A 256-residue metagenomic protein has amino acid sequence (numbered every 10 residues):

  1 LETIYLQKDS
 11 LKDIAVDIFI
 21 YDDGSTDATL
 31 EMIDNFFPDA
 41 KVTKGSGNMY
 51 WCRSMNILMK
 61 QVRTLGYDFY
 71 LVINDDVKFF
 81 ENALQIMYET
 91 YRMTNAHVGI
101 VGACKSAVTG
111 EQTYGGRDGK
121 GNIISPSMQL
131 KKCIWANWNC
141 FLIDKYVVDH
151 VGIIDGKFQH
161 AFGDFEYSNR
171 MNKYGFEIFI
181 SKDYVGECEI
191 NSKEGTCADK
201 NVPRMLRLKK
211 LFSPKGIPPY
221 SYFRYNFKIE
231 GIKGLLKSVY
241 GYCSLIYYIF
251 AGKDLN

Functional and structural regions predicted by a protein language model:
E2-A15: Short, acidic, metal-binding catalytic loop of nucleotide-sugar glycosyltransferases
Y21-E31: A conserved acidic beta->alpha catalytic loop
G45-L65: Glycine-rich, basic loop-to-helix element that forms the pyrophosphate-binding segment of sugar-nucleotide handling
Y67-K78: Short beta-strand-to-loop acidic/aromatic patch adjacent to the donor-nucleotide binding site
K78-Y114: Conserved donor NDP-sugar-binding/catalytic core segment of glycosyltransferases
I123-I143, K209-K210: A recurrent flexible, glycine/aromatic-enriched loop bordering the glycosyltransferase active site that acts as
F141, V147-G152, K157-Y184: A short, conserved alpha-helix in the catalytic core of glycosyltransferases
E194, A198-N256: Non-catalytic, C-terminal membrane-associated alpha-helical segments of glycosyltransferases
